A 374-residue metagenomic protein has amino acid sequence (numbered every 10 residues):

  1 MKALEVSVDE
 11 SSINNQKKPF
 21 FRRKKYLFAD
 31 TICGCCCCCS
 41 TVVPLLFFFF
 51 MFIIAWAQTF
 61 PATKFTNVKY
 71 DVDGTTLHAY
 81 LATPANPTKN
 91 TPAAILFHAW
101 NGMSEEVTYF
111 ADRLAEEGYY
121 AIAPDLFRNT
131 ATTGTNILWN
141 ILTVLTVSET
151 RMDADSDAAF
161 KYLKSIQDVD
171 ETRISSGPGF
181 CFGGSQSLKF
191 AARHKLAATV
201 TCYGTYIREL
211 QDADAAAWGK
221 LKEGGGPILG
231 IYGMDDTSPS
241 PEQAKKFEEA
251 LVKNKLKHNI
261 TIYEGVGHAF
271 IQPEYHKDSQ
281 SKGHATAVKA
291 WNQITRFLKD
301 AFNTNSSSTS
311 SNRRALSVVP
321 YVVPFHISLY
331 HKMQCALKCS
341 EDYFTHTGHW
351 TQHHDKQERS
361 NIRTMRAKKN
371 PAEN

Functional and structural regions predicted by a protein language model:
K2-T63, V318-H326, M333, C339: N-terminal targeting or regulatory segments adjacent to alpha/beta-hydrolase or S9 domains
D9, K18, D30-P44, F60 (+3 more regions): Serine-hydrolase catalytic machinery in alpha/beta-hydrolase-like enzymes
L126-T130, T205-Y206, V266: Short beta-to-alpha linker loops that shape the active-site pocket of alpha/beta-hydrolase fold enzymes
A158-G219: Primarily recognizes the serine-hydrolase "nucleophile elbow" in alpha/beta-hydrolase and SGNH/GDSL folds
G224, G230-Y232: Short beta-strand/loop motif that positions the catalytic acidic residue of the alpha/beta-hydrolase fold
M234-T237, G265-G267: Acidic beta-to-alpha connecting loop that harbors the catalytic carboxylate
S238-Q243: Conserved alpha/beta-hydrolase "acid-adjacent" motif
V252-S306, R313-M333: C-terminal catalytic histidine-bearing segment of alpha/beta-hydrolase fold enzymes
